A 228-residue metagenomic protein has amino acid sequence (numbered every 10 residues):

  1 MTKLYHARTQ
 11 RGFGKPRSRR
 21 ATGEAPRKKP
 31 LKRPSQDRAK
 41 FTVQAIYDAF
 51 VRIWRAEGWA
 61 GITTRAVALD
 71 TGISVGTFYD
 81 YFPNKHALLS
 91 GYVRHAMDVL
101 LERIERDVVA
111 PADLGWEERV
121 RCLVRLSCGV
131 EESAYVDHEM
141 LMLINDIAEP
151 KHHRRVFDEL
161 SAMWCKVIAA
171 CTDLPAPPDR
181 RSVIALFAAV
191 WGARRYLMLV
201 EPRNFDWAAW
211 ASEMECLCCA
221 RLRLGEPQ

Functional and structural regions predicted by a protein language model:
M1-F41, E226-Q228: N-terminal intrinsically disordered/low-complexity leader segments
L4, L126-G129, D158-C165, P177-V200 (+1 more regions): Hydrophobic alpha-helical segments that form the core of small-molecule binding pockets and/or dimer interfaces
A39-F50, V67, Y92-I104: Generic hydrophobic, amphipathic alpha-helix propensity
V43, V75-T77, H86, V93 (+4 more regions): Membrane-embedded alpha-helical bundles of multi-pass transporters/translocases, especially carrier/permease families
A45, A49, I53-A87: Helix-turn-helix
L89-A96, I104, H138-L141, V156 (+1 more regions): Alpha-helical DNA-contacting segments of helix-turn-helix folds
G91, E105-S133, L186: Hydrophobic alpha-helical connector segments
S133-H138, D146, P150, D158-V183 (+1 more regions): Hydrophobic alpha-helical bundle segments that form small-molecule/ligand-binding pockets
